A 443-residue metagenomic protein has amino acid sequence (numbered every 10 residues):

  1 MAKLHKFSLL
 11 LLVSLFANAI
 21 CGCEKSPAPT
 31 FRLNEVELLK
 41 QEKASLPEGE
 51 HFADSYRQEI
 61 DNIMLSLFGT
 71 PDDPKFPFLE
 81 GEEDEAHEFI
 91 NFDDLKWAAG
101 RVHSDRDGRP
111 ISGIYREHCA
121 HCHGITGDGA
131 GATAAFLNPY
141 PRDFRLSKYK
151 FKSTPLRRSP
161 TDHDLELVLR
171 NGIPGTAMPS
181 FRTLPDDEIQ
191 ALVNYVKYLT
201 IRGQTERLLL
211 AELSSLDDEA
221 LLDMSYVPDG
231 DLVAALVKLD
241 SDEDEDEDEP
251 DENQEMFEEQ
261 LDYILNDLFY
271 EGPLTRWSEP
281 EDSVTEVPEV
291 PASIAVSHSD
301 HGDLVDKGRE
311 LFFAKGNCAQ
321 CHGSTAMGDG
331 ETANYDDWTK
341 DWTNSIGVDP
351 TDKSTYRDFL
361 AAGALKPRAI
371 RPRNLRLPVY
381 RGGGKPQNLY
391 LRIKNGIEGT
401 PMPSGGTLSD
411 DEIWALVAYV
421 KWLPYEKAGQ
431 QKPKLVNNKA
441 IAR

Functional and structural regions predicted by a protein language model:
A2-L9: Bacterial N-terminal signal peptides that target proteins for export
A19-G22: C-terminal motif of bacterial Sec signal peptides marking the signal peptidase cleavage site
E24-P27: Bacterial signal peptide processing site
E37-Y56, A135-R182, I189-V196, D223-V227 (+3 more regions): Extracytoplasmic electron-transfer domains, predominantly the class I c-type cytochrome c fold
L39-I114, Q260-A314, Q430-N437: Electrostatic cytochrome c docking/interface patches
H103-I125, D300-M327, E331-V348, L416: Sequence/structural segment immediately N-terminal to covalent heme-attachment motifs in c-type and related
H121-D128, R170-N171, S180-T183, N194-Y198 (+5 more regions): Detector for the c-type heme attachment site
G124-F136, T154-L156, M178-F181, G203-L209 (+4 more regions): Short, solvent-exposed loop/turn and secondary-structure capping segments
